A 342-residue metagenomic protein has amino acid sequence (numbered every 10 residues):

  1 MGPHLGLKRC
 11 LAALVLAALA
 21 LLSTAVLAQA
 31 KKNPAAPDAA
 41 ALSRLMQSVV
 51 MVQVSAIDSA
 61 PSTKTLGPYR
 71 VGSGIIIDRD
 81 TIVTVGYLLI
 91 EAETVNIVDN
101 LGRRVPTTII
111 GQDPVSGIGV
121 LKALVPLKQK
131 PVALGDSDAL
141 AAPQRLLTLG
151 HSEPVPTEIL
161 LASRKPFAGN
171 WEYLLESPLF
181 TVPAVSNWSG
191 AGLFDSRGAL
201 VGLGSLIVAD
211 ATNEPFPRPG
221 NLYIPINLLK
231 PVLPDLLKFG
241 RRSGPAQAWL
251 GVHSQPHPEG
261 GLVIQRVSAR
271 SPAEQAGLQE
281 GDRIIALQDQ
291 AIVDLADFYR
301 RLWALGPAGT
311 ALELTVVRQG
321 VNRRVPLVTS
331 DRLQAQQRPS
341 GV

Functional and structural regions predicted by a protein language model:
A12-S23: Bacterial N-terminal signal peptides
A30-L42, Q129, S196, L200-P258 (+3 more regions): C-terminal cap/linker of serine protease catalytic domains
P37, G67, V132-E176, A209-E214 (+1 more regions): Flexible, gly/ser-rich surface segments that form the specificity/activation loops bordering the active-site cleft
S48-V50, S55-A56, A60, L124-P131 (+3 more regions): Active-site region of chymotrypsin-like
I57-S59, V71, I76-E158, N187 (+6 more regions): Conserved active-site neighborhood of the chymotrypsin/trypsin-like protease fold
R79-V83, R197, V201, A273-A296: Conserved PDZ fold ligand-binding element
T108, P234-R241, A276-Q279, I285-L287 (+1 more regions): PDZ-domain C-terminal substructure recognizer with occasional recognition of PDZ-binding tails
D136-A139, A191-G192, R197, P272-R283 (+1 more regions): A short glycine-leucine-enriched loop at secondary-structure breakpoints that most characteristically corresponds
